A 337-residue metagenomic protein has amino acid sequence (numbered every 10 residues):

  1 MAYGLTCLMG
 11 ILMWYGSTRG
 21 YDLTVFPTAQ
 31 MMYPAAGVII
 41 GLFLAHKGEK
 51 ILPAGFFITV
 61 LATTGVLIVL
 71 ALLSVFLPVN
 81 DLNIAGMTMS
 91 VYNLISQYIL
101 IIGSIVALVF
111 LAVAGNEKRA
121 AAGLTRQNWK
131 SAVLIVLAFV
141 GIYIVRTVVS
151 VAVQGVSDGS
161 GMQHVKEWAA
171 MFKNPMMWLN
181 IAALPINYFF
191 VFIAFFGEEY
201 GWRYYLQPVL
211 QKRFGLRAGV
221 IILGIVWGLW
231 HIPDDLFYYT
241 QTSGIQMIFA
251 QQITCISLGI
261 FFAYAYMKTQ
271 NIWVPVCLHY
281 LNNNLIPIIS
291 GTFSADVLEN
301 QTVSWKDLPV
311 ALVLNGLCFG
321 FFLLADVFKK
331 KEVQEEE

Functional and structural regions predicted by a protein language model:
A2, I58-T64, G219-V226, W273-I286: Central hydrophobic cores of alpha-helical transmembrane segments in multi-pass integral membrane proteins
A2-S17, V69-V75, R146-V151, A325: Alpha-helical transmembrane segments of multi-pass membrane proteins
L12-L44, I51-A114, L134-L137, S160-P185 (+1 more regions): Alpha-helical transmembrane segments in multi-pass membrane proteins
Y21, A45-G55, R119-Q127, Q207-G215 (+1 more regions): Membrane-interface helix-boundary motifs at transmembrane edges
F43-K50, A112-R119, F322-E337: Membrane-interface capping segments at transmembrane-helix boundaries
F196-G224, Y238, M267-N271: Membrane-interface helix/loop boundary segments of multi-pass membrane proteins
T240-I248, L278-E337: C-terminal membrane module of polytopic membrane proteins
Q251-Y264: Hydrophobic alpha-helical segments embedded in the membrane of multi-pass proteins
